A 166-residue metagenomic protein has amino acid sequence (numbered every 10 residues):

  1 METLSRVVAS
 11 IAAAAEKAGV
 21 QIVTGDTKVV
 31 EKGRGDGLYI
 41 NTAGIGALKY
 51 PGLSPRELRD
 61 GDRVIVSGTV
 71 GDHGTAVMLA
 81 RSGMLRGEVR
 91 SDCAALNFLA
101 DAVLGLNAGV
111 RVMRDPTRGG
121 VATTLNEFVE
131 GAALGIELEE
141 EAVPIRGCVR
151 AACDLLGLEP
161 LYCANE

Functional and structural regions predicted by a protein language model:
M1-E166: Helix-biased detector of long, well-ordered alpha-helical tracts
